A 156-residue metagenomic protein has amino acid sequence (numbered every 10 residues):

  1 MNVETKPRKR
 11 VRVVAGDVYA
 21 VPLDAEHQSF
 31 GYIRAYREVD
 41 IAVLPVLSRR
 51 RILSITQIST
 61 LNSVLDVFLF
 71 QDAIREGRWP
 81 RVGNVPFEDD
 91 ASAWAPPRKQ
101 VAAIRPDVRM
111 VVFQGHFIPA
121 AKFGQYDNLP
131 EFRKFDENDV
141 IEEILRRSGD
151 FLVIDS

Functional and structural regions predicted by a protein language model:
M1-I41: Short N-terminal edge-element motif at the start of the domain
D40-D66: Short solvent-exposed strand/turn elements
N62-S156: Beta-strand-rich cores of mature extracytoplasmic or soluble domains
